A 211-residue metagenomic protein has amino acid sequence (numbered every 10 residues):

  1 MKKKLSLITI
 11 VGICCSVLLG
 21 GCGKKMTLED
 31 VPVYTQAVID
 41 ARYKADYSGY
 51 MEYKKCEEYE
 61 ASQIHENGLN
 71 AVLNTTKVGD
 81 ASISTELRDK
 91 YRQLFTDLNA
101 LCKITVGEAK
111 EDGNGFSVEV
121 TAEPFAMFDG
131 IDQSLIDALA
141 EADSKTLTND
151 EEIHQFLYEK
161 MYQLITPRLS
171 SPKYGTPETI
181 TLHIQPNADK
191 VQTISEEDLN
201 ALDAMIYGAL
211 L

Functional and structural regions predicted by a protein language model:
M1-L7: Positively charged n-region of N-terminal signal peptides that target proteins for export
I10-V11: Aromatic (Trp/Tyr) and acidic
L18-G21: C-terminal motif of bacterial Sec signal peptides marking the signal peptidase cleavage site
G23-D97, I104: Core segments of small alpha/beta cavity-forming domains
S82-T148, E152-H154: Surface-exposed, charged secondary-structure patches
A138-Q155, R168-L211: Short beta-strand edge/turn micro-motifs at domain boundaries
